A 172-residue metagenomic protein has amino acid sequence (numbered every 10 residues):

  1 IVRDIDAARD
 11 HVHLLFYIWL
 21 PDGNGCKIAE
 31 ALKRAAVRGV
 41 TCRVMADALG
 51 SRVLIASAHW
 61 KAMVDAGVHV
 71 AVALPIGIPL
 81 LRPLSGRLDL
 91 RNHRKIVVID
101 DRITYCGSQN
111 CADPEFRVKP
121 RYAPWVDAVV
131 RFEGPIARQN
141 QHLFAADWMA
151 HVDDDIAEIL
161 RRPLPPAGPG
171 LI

Functional and structural regions predicted by a protein language model:
I1-I172: Charged, low-complexity intrinsically disordered terminal segments
